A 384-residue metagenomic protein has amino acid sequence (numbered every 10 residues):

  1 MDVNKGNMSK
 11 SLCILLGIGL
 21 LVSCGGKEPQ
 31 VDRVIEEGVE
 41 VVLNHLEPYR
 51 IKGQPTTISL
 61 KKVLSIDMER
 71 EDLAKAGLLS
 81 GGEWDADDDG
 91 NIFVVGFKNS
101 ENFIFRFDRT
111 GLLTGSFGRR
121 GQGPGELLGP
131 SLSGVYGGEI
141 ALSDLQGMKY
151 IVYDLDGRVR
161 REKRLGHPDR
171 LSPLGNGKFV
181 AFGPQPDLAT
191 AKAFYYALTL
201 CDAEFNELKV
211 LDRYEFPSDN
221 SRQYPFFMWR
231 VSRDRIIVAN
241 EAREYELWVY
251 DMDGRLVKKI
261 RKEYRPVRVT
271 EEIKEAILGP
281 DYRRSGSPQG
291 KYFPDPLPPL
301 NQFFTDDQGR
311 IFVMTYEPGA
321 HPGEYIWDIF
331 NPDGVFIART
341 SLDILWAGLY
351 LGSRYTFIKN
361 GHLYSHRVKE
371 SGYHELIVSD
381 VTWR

Functional and structural regions predicted by a protein language model:
M1-M8: N-terminal secretory signal peptides that target proteins for export/translocation
C13-L21: Bacterial N-terminal signal peptides
C24-R384: Eukaryotic scaffold repeat domains enriched in small/polar residues
